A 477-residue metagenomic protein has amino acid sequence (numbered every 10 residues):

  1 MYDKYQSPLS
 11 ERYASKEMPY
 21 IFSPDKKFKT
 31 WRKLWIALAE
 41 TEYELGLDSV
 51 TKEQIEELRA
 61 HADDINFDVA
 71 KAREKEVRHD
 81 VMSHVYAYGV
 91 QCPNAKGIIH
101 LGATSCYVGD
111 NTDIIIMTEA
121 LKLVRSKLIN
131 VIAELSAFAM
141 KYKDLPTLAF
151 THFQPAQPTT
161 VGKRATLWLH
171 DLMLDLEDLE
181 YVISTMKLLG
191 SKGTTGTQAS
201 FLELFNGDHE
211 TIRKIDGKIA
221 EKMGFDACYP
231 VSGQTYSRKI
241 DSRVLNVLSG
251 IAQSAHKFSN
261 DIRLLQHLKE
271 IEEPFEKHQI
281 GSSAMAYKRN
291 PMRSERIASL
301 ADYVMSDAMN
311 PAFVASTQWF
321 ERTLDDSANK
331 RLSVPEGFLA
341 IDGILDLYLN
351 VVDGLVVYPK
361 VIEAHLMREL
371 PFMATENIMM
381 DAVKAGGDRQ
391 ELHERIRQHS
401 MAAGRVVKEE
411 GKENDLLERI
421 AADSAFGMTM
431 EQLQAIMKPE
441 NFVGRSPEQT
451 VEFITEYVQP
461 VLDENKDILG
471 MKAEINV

Functional and structural regions predicted by a protein language model:
M1-A199, F205-A220, G281-S282, M292-R296 (+6 more regions): A helix-coil-helix interface module used to build multimeric assemblies and to scaffold catalytic/cofactor sites
P19-S23, V69-K71, Q279-S299, E321-E336 (+4 more regions): Short beta-alpha connecting loops at secondary-structure transitions that line or flank enzyme active sites
T118-R125, I129, S136, G162 (+9 more regions): Short amphipathic alpha-helical segments with heptad-repeat character
M140-G162, E272-K288, E321-A328, D353-M373: Glycine-rich cofactor-pocket loops
G217-Q234: A short, charged helix-loop
T235-E270, Q279-A340: A conserved active-site cap/scaffold subdomain adjacent to cofactor or substrate pockets
E272, R395-A402: Active/binding-pocket-proximal capping segment
Y303-R389, R395: Long, amphipathic alpha-helical stalk/connector segments used for oligomerization, subunit docking, or mechanical
